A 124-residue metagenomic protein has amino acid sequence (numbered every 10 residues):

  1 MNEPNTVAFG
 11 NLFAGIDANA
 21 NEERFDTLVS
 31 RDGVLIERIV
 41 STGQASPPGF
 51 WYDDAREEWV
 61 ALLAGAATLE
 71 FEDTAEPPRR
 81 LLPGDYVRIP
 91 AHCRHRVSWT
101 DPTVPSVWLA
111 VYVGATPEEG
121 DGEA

Functional and structural regions predicted by a protein language model:
M1-W51, E123-A124: A short, N-terminal "cap"/entry segment at the start of jelly-roll beta-barrel domains of the cupin/DSBH fold
G33, T74, P102-V104: Short strand-connecting beta-turns/loops that link adjacent beta-strands
L35, T68-E70, R96, V107: General beta-strand recognition
D53-D54, W59-P83, S98, G120: A short beta-strand-loop-beta hairpin characteristic of the jelly-roll/cupin
L82, A91-E118: Ligand-binding loop in jelly-roll beta-barrel domains
